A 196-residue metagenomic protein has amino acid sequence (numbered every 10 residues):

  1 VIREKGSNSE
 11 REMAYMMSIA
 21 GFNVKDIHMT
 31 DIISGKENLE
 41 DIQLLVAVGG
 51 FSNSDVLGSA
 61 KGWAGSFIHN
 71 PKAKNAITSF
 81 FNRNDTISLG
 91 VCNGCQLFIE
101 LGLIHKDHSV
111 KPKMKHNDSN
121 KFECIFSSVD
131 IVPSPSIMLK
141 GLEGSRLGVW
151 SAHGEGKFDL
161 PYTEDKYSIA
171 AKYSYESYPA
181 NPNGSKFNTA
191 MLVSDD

Functional and structural regions predicted by a protein language model:
V1-D107, K115-C124, D130, D159-Y162 (+2 more regions): N-terminal beta1-alpha1 cap of cysteine-dependent amidohydrolase-like domains
I131-D196: C-terminal and late-domain segments of enzyme folds
